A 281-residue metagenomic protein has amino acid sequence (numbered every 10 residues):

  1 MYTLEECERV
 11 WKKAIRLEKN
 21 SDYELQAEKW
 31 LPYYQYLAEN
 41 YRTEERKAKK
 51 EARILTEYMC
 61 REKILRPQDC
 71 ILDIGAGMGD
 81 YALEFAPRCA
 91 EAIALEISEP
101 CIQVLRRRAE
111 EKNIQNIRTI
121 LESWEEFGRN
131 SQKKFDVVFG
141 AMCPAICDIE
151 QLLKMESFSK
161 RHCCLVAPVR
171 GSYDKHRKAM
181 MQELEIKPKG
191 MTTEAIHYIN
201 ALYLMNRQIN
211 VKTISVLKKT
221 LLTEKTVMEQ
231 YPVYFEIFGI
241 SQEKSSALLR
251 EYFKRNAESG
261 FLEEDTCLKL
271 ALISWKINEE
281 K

Functional and structural regions predicted by a protein language model:
M1-L65: Conserved class I S-adenosyl-L-methionine
Q68-G77: Conserved class I S-adenosyl-L-methionine
D80-N116, I120-E125: Class I SAM-dependent methyltransferase SAM/SAH-binding core
E126-Q132: Short conserved loop adjoining the S-adenosyl-L-methionine
A145-F158: A short, conserved alpha-helix within the catalytic core of class I
K160-G171: Conserved beta-strand signature within the Rossmann-like core of class I S-adenosyl-L-methionine
M191-N206: Short alpha-helix
N210-K281: Conserved Class I S-adenosyl-L-methionine
